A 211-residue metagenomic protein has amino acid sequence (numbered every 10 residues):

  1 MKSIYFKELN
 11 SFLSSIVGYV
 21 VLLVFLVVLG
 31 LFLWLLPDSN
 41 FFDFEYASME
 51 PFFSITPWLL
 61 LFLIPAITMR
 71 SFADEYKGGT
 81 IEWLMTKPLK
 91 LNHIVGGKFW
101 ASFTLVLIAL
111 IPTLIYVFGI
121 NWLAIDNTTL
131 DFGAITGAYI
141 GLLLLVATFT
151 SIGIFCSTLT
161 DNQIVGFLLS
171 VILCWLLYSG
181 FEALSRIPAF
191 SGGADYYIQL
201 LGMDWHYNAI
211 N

Functional and structural regions predicted by a protein language model:
M1-L63, I67, D74: Hydrophobic alpha-helical transmembrane segments
I16, L22-V24, I94, A101-L110 (+1 more regions): Hydrophobic alpha-helical membrane-insertion segments
G30-W34, F41-L59, G97, A101-Q163: Secretory targeting signals
L36-E50, L159, G166-N211: Terminal transmembrane helical anchor/hairpin motif
P37, A73-Y76, T80, I120-T128 (+3 more regions): Membrane-interfacial segments
I67-M85, F99: Transmembrane helix boundary and interhelical loop/hinge segments in multi-pass membrane proteins
L91-N92, Q163: Alpha-helix N-cap/start motif
